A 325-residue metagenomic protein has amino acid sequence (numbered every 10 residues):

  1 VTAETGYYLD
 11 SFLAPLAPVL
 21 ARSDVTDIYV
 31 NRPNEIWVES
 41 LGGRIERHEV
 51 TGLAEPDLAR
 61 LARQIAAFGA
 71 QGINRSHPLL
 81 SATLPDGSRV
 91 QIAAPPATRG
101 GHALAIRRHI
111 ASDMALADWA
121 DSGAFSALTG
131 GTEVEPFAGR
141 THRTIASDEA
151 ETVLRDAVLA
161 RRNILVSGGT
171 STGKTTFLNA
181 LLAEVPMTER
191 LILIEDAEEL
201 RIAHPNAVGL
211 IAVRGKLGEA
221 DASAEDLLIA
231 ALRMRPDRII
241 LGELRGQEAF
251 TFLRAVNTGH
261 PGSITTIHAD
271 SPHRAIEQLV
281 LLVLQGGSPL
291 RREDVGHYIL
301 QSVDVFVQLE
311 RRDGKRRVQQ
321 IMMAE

Functional and structural regions predicted by a protein language model:
V1-D86: N-terminal accessory targeting/assembly segments
V30-R32, S40-G42, L84-D86, A94-P96 (+4 more regions): Flexible glycine-/small-residue-rich
E46-G52, R60-R63, A67-L159: P-loop NTP-binding catalytic core
R99, H297-E325: Conserved P-loop NTPase
R143-S147, E151, D156-S167, A180-Q301 (+1 more regions): Switch/coupling sub-region of P-loop NTPases
S171: Walker A (P-loop) phosphate-binding loop of P-loop NTPases
K174: Conserved lysine of the Walker
F177: Hydrophobic positions on the alpha1 helix immediately C-terminal to the Walker A/P-loop
